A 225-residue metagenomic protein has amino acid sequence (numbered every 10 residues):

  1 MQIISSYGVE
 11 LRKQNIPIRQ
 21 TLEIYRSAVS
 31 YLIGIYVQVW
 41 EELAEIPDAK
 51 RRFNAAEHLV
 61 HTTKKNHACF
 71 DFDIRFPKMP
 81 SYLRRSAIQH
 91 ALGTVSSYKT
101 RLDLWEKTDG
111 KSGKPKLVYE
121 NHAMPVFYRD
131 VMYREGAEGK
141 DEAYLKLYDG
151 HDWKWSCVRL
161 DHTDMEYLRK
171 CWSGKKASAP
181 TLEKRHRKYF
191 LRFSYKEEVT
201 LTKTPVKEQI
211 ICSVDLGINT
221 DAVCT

Functional and structural regions predicted by a protein language model:
M1-T225: Nucleic-acid substrate recognition interfaces
